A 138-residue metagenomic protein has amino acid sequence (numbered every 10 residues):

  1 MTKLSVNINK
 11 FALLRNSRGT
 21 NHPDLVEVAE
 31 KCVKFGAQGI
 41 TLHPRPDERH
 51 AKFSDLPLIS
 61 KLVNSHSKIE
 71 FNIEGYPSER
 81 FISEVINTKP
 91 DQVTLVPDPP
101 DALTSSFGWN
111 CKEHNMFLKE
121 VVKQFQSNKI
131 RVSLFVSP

Functional and structural regions predicted by a protein language model:
M1-F71, Y76, I86-K89: Conserved N-terminal beta1-alpha1 strand-loop-helix module at the mouth
N7-K10, A37-Q38, D98-A102, E120-F125: A short alpha-helix capping/helix-coil boundary motif
A12-S17, D101-F107: A short acidic, helix-capping loop that chelates divalent metal ions and anchors anionic groups
E27, R80, E120, P138: Short Gly/charged-rich anion-binding patches and loops
I40-R49, E70-S78, Q92-D98, S105-N115 (+1 more regions): Catalytic beta/alpha-barrel core
P57-N64, K119-K129: Surface-exposed amphipathic alpha-helices with a cationic face
F81, I86, V93: Glycine-rich, aromatic-flanked loop segments that form ligand/cofactor-binding clefts across common enzyme folds
